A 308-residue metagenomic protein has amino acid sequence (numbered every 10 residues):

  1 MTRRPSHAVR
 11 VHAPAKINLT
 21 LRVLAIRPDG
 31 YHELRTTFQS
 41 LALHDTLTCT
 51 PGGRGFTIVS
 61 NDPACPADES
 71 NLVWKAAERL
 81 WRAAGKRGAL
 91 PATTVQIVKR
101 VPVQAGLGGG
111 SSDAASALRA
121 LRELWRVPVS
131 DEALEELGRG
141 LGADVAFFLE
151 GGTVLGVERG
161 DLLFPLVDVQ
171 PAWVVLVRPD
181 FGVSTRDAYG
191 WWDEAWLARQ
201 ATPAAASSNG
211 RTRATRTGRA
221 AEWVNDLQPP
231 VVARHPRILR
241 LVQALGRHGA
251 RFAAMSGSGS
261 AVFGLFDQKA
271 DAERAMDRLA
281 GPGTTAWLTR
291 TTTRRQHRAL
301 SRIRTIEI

Functional and structural regions predicted by a protein language model:
M1-A105, E123, V127-E132, V169 (+2 more regions): ATP-binding N-lobe of GHMP and related small-molecule kinases
T2-R3, S40, R139-G140, A146-L149 (+2 more regions): Solvent-exposed alpha-helices and their adjacent loops that cap or buttress functional pockets in soluble metabolic
T20, T50, V59-N61, Q96-V98 (+5 more regions): Solvent-exposed beta-strand sheet faces enriched in polar/charged residues
R54-P66, A117, R139, R213-V224: Short, basic/glycine-rich phosphate-binding loops at helix/coil junctions that contact nucleotide phosphates
Q96-W125, A143, R251-F266: Glycine/serine-rich anion-binding loops at beta->alpha junctions that coordinate negatively charged ligand groups
A114, L118-E158: Contiguous, small/hydrophobic- and glycine-enriched helical/loop subdomains that border and often "cap" functional
F148-E150, L155-F252, D267-I308: Conserved, helical-rich catalytic subdomain that frames metal- and/or nucleotide-binding sites in enzyme alpha/beta
